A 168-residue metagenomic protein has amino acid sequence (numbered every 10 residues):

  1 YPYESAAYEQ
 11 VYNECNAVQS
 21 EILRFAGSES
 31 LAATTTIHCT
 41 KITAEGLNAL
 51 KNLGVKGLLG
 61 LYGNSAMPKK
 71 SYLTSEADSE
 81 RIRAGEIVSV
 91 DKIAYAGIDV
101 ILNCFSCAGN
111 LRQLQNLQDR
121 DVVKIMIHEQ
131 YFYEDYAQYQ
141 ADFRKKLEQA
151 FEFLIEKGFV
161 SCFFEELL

Functional and structural regions predicted by a protein language model:
Y1-G46, S65-M67, I125, E129-Y133: Metal-dependent polysaccharide deacetylase catalytic core of the NodB/CE4 family, i.e., the active-site-bearing domain
Y8-E21, S106-R112, Y139-F153: Well-ordered, non-membrane alpha-helical segments in soluble/globular domains
L23, G27, K51-V55, I155: Sec-exported extracytoplasmic/periplasmic mature domains
R24, S89, R112-L114, D121 (+2 more regions): Generic structural signal for short, flexible, solvent-exposed coil/loop and linker residues
S28-A32, K70-Y72, F159-L167: Low-complexity, flexible helical/coil segments
S30, T36-K124: Active-site-adjacent pocket scaffolds in enzyme catalytic domains
G57-Y62, I127-L168: C-terminal domain-boundary segment and adjacent tail
